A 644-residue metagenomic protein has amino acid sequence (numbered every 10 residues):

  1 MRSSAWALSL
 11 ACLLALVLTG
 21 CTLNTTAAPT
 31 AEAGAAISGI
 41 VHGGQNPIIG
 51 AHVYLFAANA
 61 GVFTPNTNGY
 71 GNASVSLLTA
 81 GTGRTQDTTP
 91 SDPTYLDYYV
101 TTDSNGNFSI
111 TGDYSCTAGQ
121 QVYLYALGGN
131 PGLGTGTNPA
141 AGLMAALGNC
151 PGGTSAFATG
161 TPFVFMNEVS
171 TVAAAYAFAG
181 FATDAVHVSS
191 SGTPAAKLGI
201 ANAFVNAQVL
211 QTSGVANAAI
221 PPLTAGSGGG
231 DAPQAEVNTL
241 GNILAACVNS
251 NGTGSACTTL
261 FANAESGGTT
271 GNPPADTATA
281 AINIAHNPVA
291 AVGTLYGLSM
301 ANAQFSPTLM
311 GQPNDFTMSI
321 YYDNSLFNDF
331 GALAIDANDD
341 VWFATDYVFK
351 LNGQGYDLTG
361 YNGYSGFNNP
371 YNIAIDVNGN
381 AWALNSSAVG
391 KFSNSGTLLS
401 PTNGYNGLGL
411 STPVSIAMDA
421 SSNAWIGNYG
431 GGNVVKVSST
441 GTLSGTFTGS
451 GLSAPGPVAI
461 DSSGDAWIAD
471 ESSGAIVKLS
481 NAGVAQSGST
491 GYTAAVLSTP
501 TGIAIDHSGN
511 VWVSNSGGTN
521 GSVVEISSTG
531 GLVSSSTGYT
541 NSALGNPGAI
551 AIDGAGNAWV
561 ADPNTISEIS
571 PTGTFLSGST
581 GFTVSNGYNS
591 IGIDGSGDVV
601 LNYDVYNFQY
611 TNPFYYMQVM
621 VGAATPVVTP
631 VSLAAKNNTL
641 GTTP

Functional and structural regions predicted by a protein language model:
M1-L10: Bacterial N-terminal signal peptides that target proteins for export
C12-L14: Cleavable N-terminal targeting peptides that direct proteins into the secretory/outer-membrane pathway or into
V17-G20: C-terminal motif of bacterial Sec signal peptides marking the signal peptidase cleavage site
L23-P151: Beta-strand-dominated extracellular/periplasmic modules and repeats in secreted or surface-exposed proteins
H42, F56, D103, T111-D113 (+7 more regions): A structural detector for beta-sheet-dominated domains
Y70, T79, G83-T88, S109-G228: A non-transmembrane, solvent-exposed segment enriched in polar/low-complexity residues
G199-F327: Extended surface/linker regions that mediate inter-domain or inter-protein docking in multi-component redox
A291-P644: Flexible "stalk/tail and boundary" regions
